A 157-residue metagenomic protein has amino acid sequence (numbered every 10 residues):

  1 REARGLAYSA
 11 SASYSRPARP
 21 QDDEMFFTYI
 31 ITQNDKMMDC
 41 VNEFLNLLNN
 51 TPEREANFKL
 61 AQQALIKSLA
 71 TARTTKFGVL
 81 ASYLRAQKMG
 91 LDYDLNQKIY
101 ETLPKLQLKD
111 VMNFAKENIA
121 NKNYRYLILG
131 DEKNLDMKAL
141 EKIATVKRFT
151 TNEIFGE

Functional and structural regions predicted by a protein language model:
R1-L108, N121-L129: M16 family metallopeptidases and their MPP-like homologs
K109-E157: Proteolytic maturation boundary segments
